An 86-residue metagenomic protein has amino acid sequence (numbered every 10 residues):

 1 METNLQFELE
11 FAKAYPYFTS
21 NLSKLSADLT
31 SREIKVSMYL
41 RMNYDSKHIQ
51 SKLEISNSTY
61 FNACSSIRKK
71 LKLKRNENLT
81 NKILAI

Functional and structural regions predicted by a protein language model:
M1-I86: Cytosolic nucleotide-binding catalytic cores of signal-transduction proteins
